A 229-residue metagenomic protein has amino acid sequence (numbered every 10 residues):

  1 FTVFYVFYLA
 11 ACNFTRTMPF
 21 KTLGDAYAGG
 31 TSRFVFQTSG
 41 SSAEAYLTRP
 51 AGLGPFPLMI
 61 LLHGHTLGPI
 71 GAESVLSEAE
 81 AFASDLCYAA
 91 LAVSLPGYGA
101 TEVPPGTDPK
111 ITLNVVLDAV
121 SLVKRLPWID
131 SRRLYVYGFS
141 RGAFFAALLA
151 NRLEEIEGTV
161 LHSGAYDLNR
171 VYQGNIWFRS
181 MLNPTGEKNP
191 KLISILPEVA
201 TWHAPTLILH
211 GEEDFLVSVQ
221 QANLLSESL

Functional and structural regions predicted by a protein language model:
T17-L53: N-terminal cap/lid segment of alpha/beta-hydrolase-fold proteins
F56, H63-G68: Active-site glycine-rich loops that stabilize anionic/oxyanionic intermediates across multiple enzyme folds
G71, G164-E198, A204: Mobile cap/lid helix-loop segments that gate and shape the active-site cleft of serine hydrolases
E73-L91: Short amphipathic alpha-helix adjacent to the substrate-entry channel of hydrolases
T107-L126: Alpha/beta-hydrolase active-site loop
I129-S140: Alpha/beta-hydrolase fold nucleophile elbow
W202, I208-H210, D214: Short beta-strand/loop motif that positions the catalytic acidic residue of the alpha/beta-hydrolase fold
F215-Q221: Conserved alpha/beta-hydrolase "acid-adjacent" motif
